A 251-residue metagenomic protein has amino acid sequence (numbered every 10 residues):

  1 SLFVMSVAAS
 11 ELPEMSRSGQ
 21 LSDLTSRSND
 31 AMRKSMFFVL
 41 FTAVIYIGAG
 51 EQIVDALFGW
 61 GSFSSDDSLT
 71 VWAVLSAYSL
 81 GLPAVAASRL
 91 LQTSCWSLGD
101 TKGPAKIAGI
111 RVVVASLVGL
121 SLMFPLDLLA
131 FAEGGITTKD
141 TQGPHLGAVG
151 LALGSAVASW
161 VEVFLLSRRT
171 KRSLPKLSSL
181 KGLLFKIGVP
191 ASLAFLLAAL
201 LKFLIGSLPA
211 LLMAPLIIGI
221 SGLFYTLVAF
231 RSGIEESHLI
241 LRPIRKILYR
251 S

Functional and structural regions predicted by a protein language model:
S1-S251: Membrane-embedded alpha-helical bundles of multi-pass transporters/translocases, especially carrier/permease families
